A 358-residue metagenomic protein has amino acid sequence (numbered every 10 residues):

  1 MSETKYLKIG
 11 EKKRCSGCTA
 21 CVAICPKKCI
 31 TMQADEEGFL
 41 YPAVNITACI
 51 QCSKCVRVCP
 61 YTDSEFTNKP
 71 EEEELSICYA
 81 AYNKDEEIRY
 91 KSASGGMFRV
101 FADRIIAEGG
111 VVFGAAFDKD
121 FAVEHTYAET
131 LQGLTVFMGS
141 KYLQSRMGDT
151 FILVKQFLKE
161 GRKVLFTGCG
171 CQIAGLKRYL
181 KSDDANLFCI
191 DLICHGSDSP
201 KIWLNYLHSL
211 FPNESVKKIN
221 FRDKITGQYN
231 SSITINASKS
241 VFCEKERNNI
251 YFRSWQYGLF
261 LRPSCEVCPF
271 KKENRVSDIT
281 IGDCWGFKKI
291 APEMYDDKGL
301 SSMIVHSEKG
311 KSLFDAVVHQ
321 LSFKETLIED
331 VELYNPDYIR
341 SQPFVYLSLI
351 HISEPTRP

Functional and structural regions predicted by a protein language model:
M1-T19, C29-Q51, Y82, F221 (+1 more regions): Ferredoxin-like iron-sulfur electron-transfer modules
M1-T4, T47-E160, V331-L347, S353: Flanking helices and flexible, charged tails adjoining ferredoxin-like Fe-S electron-transfer domains in multi-subunit
R14, A20-A43, S53-E72, D278-I279: Iron-sulfur cluster-binding cysteine motifs and their immediate structural context in ferredoxin-like electron-transfer
A93-G96, K119, F166-L176, G196-D198: Gly/Ser/Thr-rich loops at beta-strand to alpha-helix junctions that form or flank small-molecule/cofactor-binding
E108-V111, E214-S353, R357: Long, compositionally biased charged/polar accessory segments in the mid-to-C-terminal portions of proteins
L134, K181-L192: A short alpha->loop->secondary-structure connector
G161-L165: Short active-site oxyanion
F188-H208: Short, flexible loop segments at boundaries between secondary-structure elements
